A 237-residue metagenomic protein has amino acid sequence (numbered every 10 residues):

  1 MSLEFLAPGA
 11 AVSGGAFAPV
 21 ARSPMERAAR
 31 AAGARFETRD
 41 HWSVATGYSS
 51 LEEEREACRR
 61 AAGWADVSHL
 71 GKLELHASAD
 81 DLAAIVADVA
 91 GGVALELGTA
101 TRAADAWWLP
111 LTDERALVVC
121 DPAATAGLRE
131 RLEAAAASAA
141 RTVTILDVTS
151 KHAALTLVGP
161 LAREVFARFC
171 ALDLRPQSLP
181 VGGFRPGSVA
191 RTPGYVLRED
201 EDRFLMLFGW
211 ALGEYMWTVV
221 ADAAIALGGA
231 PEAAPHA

Functional and structural regions predicted by a protein language model:
M1-A237: Basic, glycine/lysine-rich polyanion-binding surfaces/domains
